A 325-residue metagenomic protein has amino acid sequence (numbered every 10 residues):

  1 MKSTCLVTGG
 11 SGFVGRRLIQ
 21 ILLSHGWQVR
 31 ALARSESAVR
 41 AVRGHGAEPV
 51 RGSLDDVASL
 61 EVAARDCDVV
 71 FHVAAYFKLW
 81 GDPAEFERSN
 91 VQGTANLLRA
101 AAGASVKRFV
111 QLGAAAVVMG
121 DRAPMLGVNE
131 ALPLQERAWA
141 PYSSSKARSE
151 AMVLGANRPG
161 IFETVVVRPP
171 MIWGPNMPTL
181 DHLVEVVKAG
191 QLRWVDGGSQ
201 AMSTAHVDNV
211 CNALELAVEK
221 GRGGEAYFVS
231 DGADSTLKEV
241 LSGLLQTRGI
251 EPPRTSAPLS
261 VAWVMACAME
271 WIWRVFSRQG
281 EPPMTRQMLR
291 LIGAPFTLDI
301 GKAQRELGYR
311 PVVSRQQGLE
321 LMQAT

Functional and structural regions predicted by a protein language model:
C5-H25: N-terminal Rossmann NAD(P)H-binding glycine-rich loop of SDR-like oxidoreductase domains
T8, G174, D196-Q200, Y227-D234 (+4 more regions): Glycine-rich Rossmann NAD(P)(H)-binding loop
S37-R43, A47-Q92, A100: NAD(P)H-binding glycine-rich loop region in Rossmannoid oxidoreductase-like domains and their noncatalytic homologs
Q92, N96-P141: Conserved Rossmann-fold NAD(P)-dependent oxidoreductase catalytic core, especially the SDR/UDP-sugar
R137-V165: Active-site Tyr-X1-5-Lys
R148-S149, P178-H182, D196-V218, G224-E225: Substrate-positioning beta->alpha
L216-P282, I300, Q316-L321: Mid/C-terminal beta-alpha module of Rossmann-like enzyme folds, strongest in SDR-family dehydrogenases/epimerases
L298-E306, R310-T325: Amphipathic terminal alpha-helices
